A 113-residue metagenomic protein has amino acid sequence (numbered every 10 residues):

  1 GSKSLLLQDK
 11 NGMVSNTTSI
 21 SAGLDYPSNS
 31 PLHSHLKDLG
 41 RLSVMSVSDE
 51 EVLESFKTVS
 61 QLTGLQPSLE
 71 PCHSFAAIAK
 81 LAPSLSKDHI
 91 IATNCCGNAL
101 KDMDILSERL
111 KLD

Functional and structural regions predicted by a protein language model:
G1-L65, E108-D113: Active-site/ligand-binding loops adjacent to catalytic centers
P27, S68, K101: Short, electropositive, low-hydrophobicity segments enriched in small/polar residues
H33-H35, H73, H89: Histidine (H) residue identity feature
M45-S46, P67-P71, T93: General beta-strand structural signal in soluble alpha/beta enzymes
V52, H73-A76: Short acidic loop-to-helix transition motifs that present clustered carboxylates
A77-D113: Catalytic phosphate/nucleotide-handling subdomain of diverse soluble enzymes
